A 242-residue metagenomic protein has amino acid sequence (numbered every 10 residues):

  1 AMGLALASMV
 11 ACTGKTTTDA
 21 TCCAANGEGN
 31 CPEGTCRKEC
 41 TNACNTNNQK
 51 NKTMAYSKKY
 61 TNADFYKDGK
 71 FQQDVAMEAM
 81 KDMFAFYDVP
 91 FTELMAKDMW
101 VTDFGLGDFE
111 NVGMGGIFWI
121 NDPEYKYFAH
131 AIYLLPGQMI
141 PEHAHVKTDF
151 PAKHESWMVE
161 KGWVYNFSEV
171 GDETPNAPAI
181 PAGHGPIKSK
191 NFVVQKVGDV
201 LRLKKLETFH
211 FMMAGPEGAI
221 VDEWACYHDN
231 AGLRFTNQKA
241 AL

Functional and structural regions predicted by a protein language model:
A1-M9: Sec-dependent bacterial lipoprotein signal peptides
C12-K15: N-terminal Sec signal peptide cleavage junction
T18-N47: Secreted, short cysteine-rich peptides and small extracellular cysteine-rich domains stabilized by multiple disulfide
M54-F128, G183-G185: A short, N-terminal "cap"/entry segment at the start of jelly-roll beta-barrel domains of the cupin/DSBH fold
I117-A129, I140-S156: A short beta-loop-beta micro-motif enriched in histidine and acidic residues
L135-P136, A152-T174: Glycine- and acidic-residue-biased ligand/ion/polar-headgroup-sensing regions
P141-H143, D149, N166-F167, R202-L203 (+2 more regions): Short beta-strand His + acidic residue motifs that chelate non-heme Fe in jelly-roll/DSBH and cupin folds
G171-K190, F209-L242: Double-stranded beta-helix
